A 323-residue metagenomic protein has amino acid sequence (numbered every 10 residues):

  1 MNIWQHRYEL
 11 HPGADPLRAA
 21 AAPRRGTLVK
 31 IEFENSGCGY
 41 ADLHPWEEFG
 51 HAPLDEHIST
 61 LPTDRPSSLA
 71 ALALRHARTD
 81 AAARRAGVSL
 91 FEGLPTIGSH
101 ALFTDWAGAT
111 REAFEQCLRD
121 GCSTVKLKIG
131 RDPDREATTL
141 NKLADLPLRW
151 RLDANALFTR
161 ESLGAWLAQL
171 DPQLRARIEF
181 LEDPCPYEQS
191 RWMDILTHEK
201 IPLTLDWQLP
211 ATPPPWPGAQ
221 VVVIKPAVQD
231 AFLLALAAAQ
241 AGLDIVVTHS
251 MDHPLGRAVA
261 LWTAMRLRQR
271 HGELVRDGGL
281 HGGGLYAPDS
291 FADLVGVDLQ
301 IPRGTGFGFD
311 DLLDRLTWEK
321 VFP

Functional and structural regions predicted by a protein language model:
M1-W150, N155-E161, A168-P172, F291-P323: N-terminal capping/lid subdomain adjacent to the active-site entrance of alpha/beta enzymes
G39-A41, P95-T104, S123-L127, W150-A154 (+5 more regions): Hydrophobic faces of well-ordered beta-strands that scaffold small-molecule active sites in alpha/beta enzyme cores
D55-T63, E188-S190, I195-P202, W207-E319: Shared catalytic-loop signature of beta/alpha-barrel
A107-A109, R131-A144, F158-A165, C185-H198 (+1 more regions): Active-site-adjacent beta->alpha loops and helix N-cap segments on the catalytic face of soluble alpha/beta enzymes
G130, A156, P184, L209 (+1 more regions): Residue-level "edge-of-site" marker
D145-L148, D171-R177, H198-I201, Q269-H271: Short helix-capping segments at alpha-helix termini
L167-C185: Active-site core of metal-dependent hydrolases
